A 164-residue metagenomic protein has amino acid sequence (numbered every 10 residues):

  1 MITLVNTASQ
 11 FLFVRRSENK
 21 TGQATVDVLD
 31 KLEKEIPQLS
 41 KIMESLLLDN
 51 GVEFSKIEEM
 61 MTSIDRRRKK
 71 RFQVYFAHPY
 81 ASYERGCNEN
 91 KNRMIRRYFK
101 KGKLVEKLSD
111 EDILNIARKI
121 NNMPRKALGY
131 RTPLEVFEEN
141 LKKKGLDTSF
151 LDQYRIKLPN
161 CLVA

Functional and structural regions predicted by a protein language model:
M1-T3, L12: Short glycine-rich loop/turn motifs
N6-T7: Short, acidic, Ser/Thr-enriched surface-loop or helix-capping motifs
Q10-R15, F76, K101: Short small-residue beta-strand/loop micro-motif enriched in glycine and branched aliphatics
V14-L39: Active-site beta-loop-alpha junctions of metal-dependent nucleic acid enzymes, especially the RNase H-like/DDE
S40-M43, A77: Polytopic alpha-helical membrane proteins, predominantly small-molecule transporters/carriers
L48-N50, I57, Q73-R97, E106-R118: RNase H-like two-metal-ion nuclease catalytic core shared by retroviral integrases and related mobile-element nucleases
E59-K70: Short, surface-exposed basic-aromatic patches at helix termini and helix-loop junctions that form
M60, K101-A164: C-terminal domain-tail junction helix/linker
